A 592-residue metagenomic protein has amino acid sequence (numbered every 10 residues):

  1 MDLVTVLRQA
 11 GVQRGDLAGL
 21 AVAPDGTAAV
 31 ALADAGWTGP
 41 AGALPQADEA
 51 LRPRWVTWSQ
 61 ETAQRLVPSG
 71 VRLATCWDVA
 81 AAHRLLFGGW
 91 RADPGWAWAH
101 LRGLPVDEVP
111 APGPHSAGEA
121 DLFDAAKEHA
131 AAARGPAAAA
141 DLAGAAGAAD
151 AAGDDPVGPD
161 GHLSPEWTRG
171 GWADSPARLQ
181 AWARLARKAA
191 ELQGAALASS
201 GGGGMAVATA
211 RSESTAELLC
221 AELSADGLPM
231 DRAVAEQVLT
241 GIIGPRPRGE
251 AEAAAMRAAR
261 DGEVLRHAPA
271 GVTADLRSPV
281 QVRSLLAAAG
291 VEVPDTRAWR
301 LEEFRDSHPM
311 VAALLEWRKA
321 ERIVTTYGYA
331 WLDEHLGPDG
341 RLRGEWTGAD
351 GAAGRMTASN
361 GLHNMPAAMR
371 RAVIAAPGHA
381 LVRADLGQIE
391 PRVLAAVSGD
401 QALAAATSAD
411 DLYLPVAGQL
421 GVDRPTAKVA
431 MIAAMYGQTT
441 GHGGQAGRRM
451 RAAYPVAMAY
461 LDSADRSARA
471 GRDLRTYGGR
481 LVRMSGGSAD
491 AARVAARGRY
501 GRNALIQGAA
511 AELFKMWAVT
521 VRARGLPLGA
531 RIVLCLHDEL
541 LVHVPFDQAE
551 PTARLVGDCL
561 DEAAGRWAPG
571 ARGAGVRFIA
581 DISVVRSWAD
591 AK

Functional and structural regions predicted by a protein language model:
M1-A29, F123, K127-A367, G378-A380 (+2 more regions): Conserved "right-hand" nucleotidyltransferase catalytic core of DNA-directed polymerases
M1-H100: Conserved RNase H-like, two-metal-ion catalytic cores of nucleic-acid enzymes
S59-A63, L239-A270, D275, A453-Y454 (+1 more regions): Polymerase palm active-site segment centered on the conserved acidic dipeptide of motif C
L73-C76, I532, F578-A580: Generic structural signal for residues in well-ordered beta-strands
V79-L197, E217, E222-S224, P279-V280 (+3 more regions): Helical catalytic core of nucleic-acid polymerases
P176, G202, A206, E236 (+4 more regions): Transcription-machinery-associated regions
A255, G271-P425, D473-E539, F546-A549 (+1 more regions): Acidic, glycine-rich two-metal-ion catalytic cores of nucleic acid-processing enzymes
Y460, L528-C535, A568-A574: Flexible, glycine/charged-enriched surface loops at secondary-structure junctions
